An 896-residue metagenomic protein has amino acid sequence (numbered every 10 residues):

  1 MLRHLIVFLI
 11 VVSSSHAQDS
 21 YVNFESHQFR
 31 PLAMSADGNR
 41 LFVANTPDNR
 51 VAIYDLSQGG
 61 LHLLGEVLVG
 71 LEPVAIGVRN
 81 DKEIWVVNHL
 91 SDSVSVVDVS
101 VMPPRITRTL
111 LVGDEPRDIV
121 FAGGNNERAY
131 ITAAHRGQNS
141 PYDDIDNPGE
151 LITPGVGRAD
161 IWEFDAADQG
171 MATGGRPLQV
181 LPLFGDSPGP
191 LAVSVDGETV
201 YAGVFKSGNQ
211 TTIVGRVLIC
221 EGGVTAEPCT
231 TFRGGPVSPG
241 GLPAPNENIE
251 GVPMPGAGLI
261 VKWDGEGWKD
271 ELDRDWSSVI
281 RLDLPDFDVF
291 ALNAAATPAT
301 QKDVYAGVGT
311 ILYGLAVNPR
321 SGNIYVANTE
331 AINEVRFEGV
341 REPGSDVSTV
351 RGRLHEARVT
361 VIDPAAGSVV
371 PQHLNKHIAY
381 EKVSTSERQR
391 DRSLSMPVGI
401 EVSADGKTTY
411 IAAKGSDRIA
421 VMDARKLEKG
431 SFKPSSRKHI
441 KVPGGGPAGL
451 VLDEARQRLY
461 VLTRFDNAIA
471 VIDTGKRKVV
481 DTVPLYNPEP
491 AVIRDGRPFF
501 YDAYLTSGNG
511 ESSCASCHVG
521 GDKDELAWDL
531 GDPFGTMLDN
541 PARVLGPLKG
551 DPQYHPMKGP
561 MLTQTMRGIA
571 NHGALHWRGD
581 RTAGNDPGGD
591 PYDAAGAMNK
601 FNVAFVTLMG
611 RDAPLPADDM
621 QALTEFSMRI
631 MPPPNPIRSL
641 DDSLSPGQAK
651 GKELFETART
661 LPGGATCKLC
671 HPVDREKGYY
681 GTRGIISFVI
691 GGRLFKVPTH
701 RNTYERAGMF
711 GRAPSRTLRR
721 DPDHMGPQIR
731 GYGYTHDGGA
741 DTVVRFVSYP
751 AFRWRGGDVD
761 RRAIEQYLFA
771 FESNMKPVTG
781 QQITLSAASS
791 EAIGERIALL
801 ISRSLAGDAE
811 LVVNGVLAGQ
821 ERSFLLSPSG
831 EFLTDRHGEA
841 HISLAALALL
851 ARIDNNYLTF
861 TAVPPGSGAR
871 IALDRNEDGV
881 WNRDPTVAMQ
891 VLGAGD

Functional and structural regions predicted by a protein language model:
D19-A52, G267-L272, V279, D283-P285 (+1 more regions): Beta-strand-rich domains and repeat architectures in extracellular enzymes and scaffolds, especially beta-propellers
G38, P73, D81-K82, N125-N126 (+4 more regions): Conserved loop/turn motif of beta-propeller repeat scaffolds
D48-R50, L61, S91-S93, D146-L151 (+9 more regions): A detector of repeated loop/turn-to-beta-strand junctions in beta-rich toroidal repeat architectures
P104, R136, V195, A202-V204 (+6 more regions): Periplasmic c-type cytochrome electron-transfer domains
P104-G123, T132-N139, D144-D160, T173-V193 (+4 more regions): Asp-box/WD-like beta-propeller blade repeats and closely related beta-sheet repeat scaffolds
T132-G155, G203-D283, V326-E356: Short, conserved, GDST-rich strand-edge loop motifs in beta-rich repeat architectures
